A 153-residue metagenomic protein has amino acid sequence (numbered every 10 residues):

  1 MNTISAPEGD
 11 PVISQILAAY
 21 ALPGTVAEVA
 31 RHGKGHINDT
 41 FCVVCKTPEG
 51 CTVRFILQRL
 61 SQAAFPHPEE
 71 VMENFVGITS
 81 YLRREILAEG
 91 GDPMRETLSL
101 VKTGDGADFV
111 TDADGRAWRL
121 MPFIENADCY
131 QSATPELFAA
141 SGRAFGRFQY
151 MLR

Functional and structural regions predicted by a protein language model:
M1-A30, L82: Juxta-kinase regulatory segment immediately upstream of eukaryotic protein kinase catalytic domains
E28-R153: Conserved ATP-binding subdomain of kinase catalytic cores across diverse folds
